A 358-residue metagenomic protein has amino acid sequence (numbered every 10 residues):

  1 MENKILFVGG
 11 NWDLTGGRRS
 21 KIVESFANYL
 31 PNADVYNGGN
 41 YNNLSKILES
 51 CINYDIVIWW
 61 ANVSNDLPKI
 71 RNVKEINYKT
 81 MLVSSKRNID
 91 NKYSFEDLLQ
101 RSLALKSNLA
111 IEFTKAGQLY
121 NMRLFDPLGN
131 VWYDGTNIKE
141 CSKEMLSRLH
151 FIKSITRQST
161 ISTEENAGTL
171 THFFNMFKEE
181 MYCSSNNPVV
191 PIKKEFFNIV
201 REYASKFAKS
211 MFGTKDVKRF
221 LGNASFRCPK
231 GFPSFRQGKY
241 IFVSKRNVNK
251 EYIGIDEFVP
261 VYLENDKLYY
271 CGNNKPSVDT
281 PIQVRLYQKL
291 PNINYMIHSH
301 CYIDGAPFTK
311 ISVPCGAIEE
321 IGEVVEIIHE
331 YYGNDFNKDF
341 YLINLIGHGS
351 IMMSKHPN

Functional and structural regions predicted by a protein language model:
E2-N358: Glycine-rich flexible loops
